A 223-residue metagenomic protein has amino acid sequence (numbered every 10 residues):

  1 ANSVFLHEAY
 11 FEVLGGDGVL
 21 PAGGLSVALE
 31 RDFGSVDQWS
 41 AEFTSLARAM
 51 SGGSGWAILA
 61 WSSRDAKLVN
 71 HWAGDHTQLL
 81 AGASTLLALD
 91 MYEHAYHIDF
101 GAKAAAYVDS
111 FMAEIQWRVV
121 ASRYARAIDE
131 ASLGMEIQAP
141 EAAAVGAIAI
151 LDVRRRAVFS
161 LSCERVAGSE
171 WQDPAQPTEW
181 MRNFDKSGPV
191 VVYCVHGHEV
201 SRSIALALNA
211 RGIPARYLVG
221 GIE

Functional and structural regions predicted by a protein language model:
A1-A131: Feature for soluble, non-membrane regions of globular proteins
W72, D152, P174: Pocket-edge structural micro-motifs
S122-C163: Flexible, polar/low-complexity N-terminal or interdomain linker segments that lie immediately upstream of folded
M135-A139, D173, V219: Short loop/edge segments at beta-strand edges and connector loops that shape dinucleotide/nucleotide cofactor-binding
A144-I150, A167-G168, P189-V191, P214: Short active-site oxyanion
L161-R165, I204-L206: Short amphipathic alpha-helical segments
R165-D173: Active-site regions of enzymes building and remodeling cell-envelope glycoconjugates
P174-E223: Catalytic cysteine-centered active loop of the rhodanese-like fold, especially the PTP/DSP P-loop
